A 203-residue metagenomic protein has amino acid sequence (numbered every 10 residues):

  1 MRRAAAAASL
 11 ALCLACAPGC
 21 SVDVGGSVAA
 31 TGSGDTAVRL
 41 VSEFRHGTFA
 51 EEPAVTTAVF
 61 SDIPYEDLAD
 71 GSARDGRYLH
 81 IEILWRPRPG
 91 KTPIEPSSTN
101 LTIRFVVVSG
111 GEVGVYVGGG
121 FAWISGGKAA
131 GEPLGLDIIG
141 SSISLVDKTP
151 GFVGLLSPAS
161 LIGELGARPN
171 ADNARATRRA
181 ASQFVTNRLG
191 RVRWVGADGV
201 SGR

Functional and structural regions predicted by a protein language model:
M1-C20: Sec-dependent bacterial lipoprotein signal peptides
A8-L12, V38, R77, A122 (+2 more regions): Intrinsic-disorder/low-complexity peptide segments enriched for small residues
L12-C16, S42, I138: Generic detector of low-complexity/intrinsically disordered segments and short hydrophobic N-terminal stretches
S21-Y116, R188-G202: An ectodomain-focused feature that recognizes extracytoplasmic/extracellular
L68, K91-P93, V146-K148, N173-T177: Short acidic, gly/pro-rich beta-turn/loop elements at beta-sheet edges and active-site/ligand-binding grooves
P96-A171: Acidic, glycine-rich flexible loop segments
L136, S157-G199: C-terminal partner/receptor-binding element of secreted or periplasmic proteins
